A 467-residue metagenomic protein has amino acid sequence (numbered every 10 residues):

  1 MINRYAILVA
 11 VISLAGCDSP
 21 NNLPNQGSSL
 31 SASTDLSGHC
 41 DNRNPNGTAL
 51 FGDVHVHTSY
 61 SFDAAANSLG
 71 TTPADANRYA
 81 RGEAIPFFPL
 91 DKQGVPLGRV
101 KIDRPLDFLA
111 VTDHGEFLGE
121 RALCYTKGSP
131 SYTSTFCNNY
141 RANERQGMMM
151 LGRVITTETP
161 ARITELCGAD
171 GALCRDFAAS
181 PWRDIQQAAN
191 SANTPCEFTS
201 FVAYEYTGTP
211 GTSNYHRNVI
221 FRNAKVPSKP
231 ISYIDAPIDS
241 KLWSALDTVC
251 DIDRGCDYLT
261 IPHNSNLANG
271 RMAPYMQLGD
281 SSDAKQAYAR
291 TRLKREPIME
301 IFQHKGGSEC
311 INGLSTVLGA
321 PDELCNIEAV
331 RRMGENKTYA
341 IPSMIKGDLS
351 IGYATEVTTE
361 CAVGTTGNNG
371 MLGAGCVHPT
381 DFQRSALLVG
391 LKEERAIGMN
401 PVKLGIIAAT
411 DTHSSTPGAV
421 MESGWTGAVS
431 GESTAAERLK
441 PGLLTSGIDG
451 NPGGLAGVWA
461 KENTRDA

Functional and structural regions predicted by a protein language model:
I2-V9: Sec-dependent signal peptide recognition, specifically the positively charged N-region followed immediately by
S13-G16: C-terminal motif of bacterial Sec signal peptides marking the signal peptidase cleavage site
D18-A467: Extended, charged catalytic domains and RNA/DNA-binding interfaces, predominantly in divalent-metal-using enzymes
